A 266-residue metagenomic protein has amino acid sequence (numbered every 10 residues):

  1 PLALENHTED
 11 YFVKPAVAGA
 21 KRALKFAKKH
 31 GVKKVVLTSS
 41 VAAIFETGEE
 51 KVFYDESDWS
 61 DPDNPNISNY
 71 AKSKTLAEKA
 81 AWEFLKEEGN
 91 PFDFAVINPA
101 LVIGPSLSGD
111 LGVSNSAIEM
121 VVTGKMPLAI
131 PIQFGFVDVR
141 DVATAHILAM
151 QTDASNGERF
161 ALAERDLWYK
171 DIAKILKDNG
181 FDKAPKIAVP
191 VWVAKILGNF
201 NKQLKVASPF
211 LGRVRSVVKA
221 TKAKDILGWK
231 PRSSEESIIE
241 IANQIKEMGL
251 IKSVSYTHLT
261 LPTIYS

Functional and structural regions predicted by a protein language model:
P1-A18: NAD(P)H-binding glycine-rich loop region in Rossmannoid oxidoreductase-like domains and their noncatalytic homologs
S40-N66, L107: Active-site "gating" loop of Rossmann-like NAD(P)-dependent oxidoreductase/epimerase domains
D61-N66, S108-G109, N115-V137, D141: A conserved pocket-lining segment of Rossmann-fold NAD(P)-dependent short-chain dehydrogenase/reductase
P65-F94: Active-site Tyr-X1-5-Lys
E88-F92, G104-A117, A149-F160: Glycine/proline-rich active-site loop of Rossmann-fold NAD(P)-dependent oxidoreductases
A145-V206, S234-S255: Mid/C-terminal beta-alpha module of Rossmann-like enzyme folds, strongest in SDR-family dehydrogenases/epimerases
L197-G228: Conserved C-terminal active-site "lid" loop/helix of NAD(P)H-dependent oxidoreductases that clamps the redox cofactor
Y256-S266: Single conserved hydrophobic/aromatic residue that forms the stacking wall/gate of nucleotide- or nucleobase-binding
